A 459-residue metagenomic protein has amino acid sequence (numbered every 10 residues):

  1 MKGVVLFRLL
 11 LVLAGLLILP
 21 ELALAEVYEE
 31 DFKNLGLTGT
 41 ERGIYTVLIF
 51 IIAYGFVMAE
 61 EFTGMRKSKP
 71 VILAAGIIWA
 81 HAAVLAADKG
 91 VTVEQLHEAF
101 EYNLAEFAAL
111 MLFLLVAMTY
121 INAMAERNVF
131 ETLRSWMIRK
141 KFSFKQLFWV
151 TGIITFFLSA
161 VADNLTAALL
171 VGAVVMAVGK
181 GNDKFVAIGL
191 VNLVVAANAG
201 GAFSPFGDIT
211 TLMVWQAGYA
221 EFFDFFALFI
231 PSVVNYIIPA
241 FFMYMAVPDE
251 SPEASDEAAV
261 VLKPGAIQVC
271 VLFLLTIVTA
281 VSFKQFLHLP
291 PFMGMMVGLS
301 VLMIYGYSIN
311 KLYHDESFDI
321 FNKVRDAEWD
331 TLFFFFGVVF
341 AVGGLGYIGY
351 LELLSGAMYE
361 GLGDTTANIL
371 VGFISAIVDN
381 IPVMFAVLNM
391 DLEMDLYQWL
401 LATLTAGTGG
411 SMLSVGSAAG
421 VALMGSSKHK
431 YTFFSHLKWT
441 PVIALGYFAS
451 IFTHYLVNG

Functional and structural regions predicted by a protein language model:
M1-E26: N-terminal secretory/membrane targeting signals
R8, E26, D183-A187, F203-S204 (+5 more regions): Juxtamembrane and boundary regions of transmembrane helices in multi-pass small-molecule transporters and channels
V12-I18, V47-A59, A74-A83, L114-N122 (+8 more regions): Hydrophobic core segments of alpha-helical transmembrane domains in multi-pass membrane transport and ion-translocation
L35-I49, A105-V116, S159-A168, L228-P239 (+2 more regions): Structural signature of hydrophobic alpha-helical transmembrane segments
V47-T119, T132-W136, K140, F292-F340 (+1 more regions): Hydrophobic transmembrane alpha-helices of multi-pass solute/ion transporters
V91-K184, D330-L392: Membrane-embedded alpha-helical segments and adjacent helix-loop junctions characteristic of multi-pass solute
L133, T166-A177, L190, S204-G218 (+5 more regions): Re-entrant/interfacial helical elements at transmembrane boundaries that shape and gate the permeation pathway
S135, F142-T151, K180-N192, A220-I230 (+3 more regions): Membrane-interface alpha-helices at helix entry/exit sites of multi-pass transporters
